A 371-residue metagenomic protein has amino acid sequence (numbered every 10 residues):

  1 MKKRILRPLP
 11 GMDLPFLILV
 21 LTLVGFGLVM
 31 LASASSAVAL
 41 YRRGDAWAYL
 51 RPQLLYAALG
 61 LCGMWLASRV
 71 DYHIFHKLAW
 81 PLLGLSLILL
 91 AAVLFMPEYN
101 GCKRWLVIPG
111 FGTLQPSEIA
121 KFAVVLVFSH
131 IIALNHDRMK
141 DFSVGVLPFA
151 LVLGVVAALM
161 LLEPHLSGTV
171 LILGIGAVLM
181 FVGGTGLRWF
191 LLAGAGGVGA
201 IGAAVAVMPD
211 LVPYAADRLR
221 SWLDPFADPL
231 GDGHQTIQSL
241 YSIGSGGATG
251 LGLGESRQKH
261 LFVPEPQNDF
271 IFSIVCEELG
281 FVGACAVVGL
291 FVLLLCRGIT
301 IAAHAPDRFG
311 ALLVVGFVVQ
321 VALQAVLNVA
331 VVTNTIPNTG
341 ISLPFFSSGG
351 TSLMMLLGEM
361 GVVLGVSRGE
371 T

Functional and structural regions predicted by a protein language model:
M1-L23, V29-P164, V329-P344, S348 (+2 more regions): Membrane-helix boundary/helix-loop-helix interface segments in multi-pass membrane proteins
L55-G60, E278-G298: Hydrophobic alpha-helical transmembrane segments
C62, V70, V127, G202 (+6 more regions): Transmembrane alpha-helix boundary/anchor motif
W80-P81, L87, S143-L161, L166-V207: Hydrophobic alpha-helical segments of polytopic membrane proteins
Y99-W105, T113, L192-A286, P306-L313: Hydrophobic, glycine- and aromatic-enriched re-entrant/interface helices and adjoining loop segments
E118, L126, V144-G145, F149 (+6 more regions): Alpha-helical transmembrane segments of multi-pass membrane proteins, especially transporters and channels
I132, V170-W189, R257-G283, S342-L357: Interfacial segments of multi-pass membrane proteins
I301-G340, F346: Loop-to-helix entry and N-terminal half of a specific, functionally important transmembrane alpha helix in multi-pass
